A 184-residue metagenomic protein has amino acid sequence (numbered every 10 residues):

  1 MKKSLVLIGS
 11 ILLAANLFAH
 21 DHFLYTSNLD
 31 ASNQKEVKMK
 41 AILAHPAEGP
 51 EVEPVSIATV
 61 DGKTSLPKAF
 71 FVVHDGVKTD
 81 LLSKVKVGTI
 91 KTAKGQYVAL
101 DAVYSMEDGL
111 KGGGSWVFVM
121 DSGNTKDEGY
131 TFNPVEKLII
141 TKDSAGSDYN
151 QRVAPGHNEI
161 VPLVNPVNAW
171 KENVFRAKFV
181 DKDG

Functional and structural regions predicted by a protein language model:
S4-A14: Sec-dependent N-terminal signal peptides
L13-D21: Sec/Tat signal peptide C-region and signal peptidase I cleavage site
H20-G184: N-terminal soluble domains immediately following signal/targeting peptides that reside in extracytoplasmic
